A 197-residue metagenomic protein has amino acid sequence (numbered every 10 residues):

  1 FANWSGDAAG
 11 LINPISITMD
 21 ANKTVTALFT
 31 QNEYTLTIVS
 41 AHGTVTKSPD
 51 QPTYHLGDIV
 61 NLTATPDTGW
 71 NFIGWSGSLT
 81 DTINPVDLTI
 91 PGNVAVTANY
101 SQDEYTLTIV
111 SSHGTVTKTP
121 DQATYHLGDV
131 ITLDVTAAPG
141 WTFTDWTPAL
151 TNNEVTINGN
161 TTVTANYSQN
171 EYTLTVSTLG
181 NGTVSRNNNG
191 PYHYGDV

Functional and structural regions predicted by a protein language model:
F1-I15, I59-I83, G128-E154, G195-V197: Surface-exposed interfaces of beta-sheet-rich extracellular modules
N3, A9-G10, N22, L28 (+8 more regions): Intrinsic disorder/low-complexity segments
W4, A27, I38, V45 (+10 more regions): Extracellular/surface recognition and adhesion modules
G10, T37-T53, L79-D81, T108-T124 (+2 more regions): Short, solvent-exposed loop/edge segments of extracellular or virion-exposed proteins
P14-L36, V86-L107, S111, V155-S177: Conserved "repeat-terminator" motif of extracellular CCP/Sushi domains
S16-T18, D50-H55, P85-T89, D121-H126 (+2 more regions): Tandem-repeat/low-complexity and Cys-motif detector
K23, E33, T44, Q51-T53 (+10 more regions): Residues that cap or initiate secondary-structure elements
E33-Y34, H55-V60, E104-Y105, H126-T132 (+2 more regions): Short coil/turn motif common to extracellular beta-sandwich-like domains
